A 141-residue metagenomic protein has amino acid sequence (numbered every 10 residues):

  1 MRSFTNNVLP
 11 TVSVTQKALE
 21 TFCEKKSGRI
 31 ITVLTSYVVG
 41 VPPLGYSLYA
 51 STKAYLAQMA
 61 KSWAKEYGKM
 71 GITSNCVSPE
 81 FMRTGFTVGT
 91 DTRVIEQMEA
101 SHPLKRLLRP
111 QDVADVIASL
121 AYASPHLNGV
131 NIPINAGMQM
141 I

Functional and structural regions predicted by a protein language model:
M1-S13, S27, I31, L56 (+1 more regions): Catalytic Tyr-X3-Lys loop
F4, R93-Q111: Catalytic Tyr-x(3-8)-Lys segment
N6-K25, A64-K65, A118-Y122: Amphipathic alpha-helical dimer-interface segment in Rossmann-like NAD(P)H-dependent oxidoreductases
S27, R106-I134, Q139: C-terminal substrate-recognition "lid" of short-chain dehydrogenase/reductases
R29-Y55, A60-K69, F81: Catalytic loop of short-chain dehydrogenase/reductase
S36, N75, P79-E80, T84-G85 (+2 more regions): Proline-glycine-enriched beta-turn/loop adjacent to the NAD(P) cofactor-binding site in Rossmann-like oxidoreductases
G68, T73, L127-G129: Short, small/polar-rich loop/turn modules that mediate ligand/substrate recognition or access, typified
K69, C76-S101: A glycine/serine/threonine-rich, flexible loop-to-helix segment that serves as the NAD(P) cofactor-binding "lid"
